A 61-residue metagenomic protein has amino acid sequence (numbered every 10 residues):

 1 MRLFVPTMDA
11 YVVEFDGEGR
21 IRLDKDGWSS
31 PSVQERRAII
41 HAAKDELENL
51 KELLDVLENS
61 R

Functional and structural regions predicted by a protein language model:
M1-A38: N-terminal acidic leader/helix
M1-R2, E58-R61: Short intrinsically disordered terminal tails
R37-L54, E58: Alpha-helical coiled-coil heptad-repeat register
